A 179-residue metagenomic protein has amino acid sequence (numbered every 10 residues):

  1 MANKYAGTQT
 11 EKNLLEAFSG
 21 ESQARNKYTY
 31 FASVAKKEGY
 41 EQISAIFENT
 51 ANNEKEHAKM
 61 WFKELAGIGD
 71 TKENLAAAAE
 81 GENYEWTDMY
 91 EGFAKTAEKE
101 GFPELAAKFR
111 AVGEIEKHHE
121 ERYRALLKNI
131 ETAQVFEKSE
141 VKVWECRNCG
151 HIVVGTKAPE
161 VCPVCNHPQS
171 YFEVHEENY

Functional and structural regions predicted by a protein language model:
M1-Y179: Non-heme di-metal
